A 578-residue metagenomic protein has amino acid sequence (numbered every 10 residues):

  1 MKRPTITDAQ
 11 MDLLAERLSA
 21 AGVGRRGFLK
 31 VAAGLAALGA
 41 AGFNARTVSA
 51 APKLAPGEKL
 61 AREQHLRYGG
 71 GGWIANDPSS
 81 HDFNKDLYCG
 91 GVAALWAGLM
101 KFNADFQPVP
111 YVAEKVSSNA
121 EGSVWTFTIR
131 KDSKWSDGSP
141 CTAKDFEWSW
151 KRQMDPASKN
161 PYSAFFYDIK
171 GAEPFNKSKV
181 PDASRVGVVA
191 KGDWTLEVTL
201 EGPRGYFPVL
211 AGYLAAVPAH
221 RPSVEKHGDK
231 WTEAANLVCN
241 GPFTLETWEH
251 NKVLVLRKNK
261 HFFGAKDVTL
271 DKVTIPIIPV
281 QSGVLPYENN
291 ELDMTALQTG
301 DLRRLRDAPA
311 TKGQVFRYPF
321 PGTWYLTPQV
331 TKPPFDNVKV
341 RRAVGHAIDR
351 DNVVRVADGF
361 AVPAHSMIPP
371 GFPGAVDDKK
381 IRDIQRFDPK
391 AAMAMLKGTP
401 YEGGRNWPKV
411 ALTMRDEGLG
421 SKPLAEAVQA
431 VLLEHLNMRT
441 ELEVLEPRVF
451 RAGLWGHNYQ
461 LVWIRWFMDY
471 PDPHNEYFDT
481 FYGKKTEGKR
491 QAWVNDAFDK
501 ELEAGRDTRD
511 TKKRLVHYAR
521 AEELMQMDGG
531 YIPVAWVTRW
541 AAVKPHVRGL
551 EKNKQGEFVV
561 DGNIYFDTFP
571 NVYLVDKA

Functional and structural regions predicted by a protein language model:
M1-G27: N-terminal secretory signal peptides
R67-E121, N236-C239: N-terminal lobe/hinge region of extracytoplasmic solute-binding protein
Y68, H250, K397-M468, T511 (+1 more regions): Ligand/substrate-recognition segments at binding pockets and active sites
N103-Q107, A172-P174, S178-K179, A183-R185 (+7 more regions): Gly/Pro-rich hinge or "lid" segments in bacterial periplasmic/extracellular proteins
V186-V189, V354, Q385, M438-W455 (+2 more regions): Extracytoplasmic/peripheral linker and loop segments enriched in polar/acidic and small residues with frequent Thr/Pro
E246-R257, T274-K332, R355-V356, V362: Extracellular/periplasmic solute-recognition and catalytic clefts
F335, V362-T399, D416-P423: Structural transition elements
V543-A578: Long beta-strand-rich cores associated with HINT superfamily self-processing modules
